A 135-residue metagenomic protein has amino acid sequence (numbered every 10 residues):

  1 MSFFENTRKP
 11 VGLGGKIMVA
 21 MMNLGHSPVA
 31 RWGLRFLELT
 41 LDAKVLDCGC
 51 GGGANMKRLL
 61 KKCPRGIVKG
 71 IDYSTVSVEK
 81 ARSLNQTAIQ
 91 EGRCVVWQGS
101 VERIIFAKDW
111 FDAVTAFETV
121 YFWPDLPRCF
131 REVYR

Functional and structural regions predicted by a protein language model:
M1-G15: N-terminal, positively charged/glycine-rich alpha-helical extensions of SAM-dependent methyltransferases
L24-A43, R58: Conserved alpha-helix/loop element of class I SAM-dependent methyltransferases that forms part of the SAM/SAH-binding
P28, A54, T75-V76, Y121-P124: Short alpha-helical
L46-R103: Class I SAM-dependent methyltransferase SAM/SAH-binding core
E102-A113: A short acidic, Gly/Pro-enriched loop at the edge of an enzyme's catalytic core that lines a small-molecule cofactor
A113-L126: A short SAM/SAH-binding and catalytic strip from SAM-dependent methyltransferases
P127-R135: A short glycine-rich, Lys/Arg-flanked "PGG" loop and its adjoining helix->strand segment in the class I
